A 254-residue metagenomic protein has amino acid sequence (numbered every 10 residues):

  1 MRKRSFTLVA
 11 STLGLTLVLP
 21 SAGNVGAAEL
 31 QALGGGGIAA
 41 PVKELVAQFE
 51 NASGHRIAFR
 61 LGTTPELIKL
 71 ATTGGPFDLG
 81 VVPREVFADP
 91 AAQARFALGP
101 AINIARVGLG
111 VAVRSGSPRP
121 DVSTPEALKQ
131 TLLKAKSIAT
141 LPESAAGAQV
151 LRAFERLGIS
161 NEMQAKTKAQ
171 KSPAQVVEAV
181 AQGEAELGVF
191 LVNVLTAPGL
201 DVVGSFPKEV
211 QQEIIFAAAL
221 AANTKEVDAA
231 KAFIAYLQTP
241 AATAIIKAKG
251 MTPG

Functional and structural regions predicted by a protein language model:
M1-R4: N-terminal secretory signal peptides that target proteins for export/translocation
F6-L8, A88: General helical structural elements
V9-S21: Bacterial N-terminal signal peptides
G26-Q93, A97-V107, V113-G254: Exported/periplasmic ABC-transporter solute-binding proteins
